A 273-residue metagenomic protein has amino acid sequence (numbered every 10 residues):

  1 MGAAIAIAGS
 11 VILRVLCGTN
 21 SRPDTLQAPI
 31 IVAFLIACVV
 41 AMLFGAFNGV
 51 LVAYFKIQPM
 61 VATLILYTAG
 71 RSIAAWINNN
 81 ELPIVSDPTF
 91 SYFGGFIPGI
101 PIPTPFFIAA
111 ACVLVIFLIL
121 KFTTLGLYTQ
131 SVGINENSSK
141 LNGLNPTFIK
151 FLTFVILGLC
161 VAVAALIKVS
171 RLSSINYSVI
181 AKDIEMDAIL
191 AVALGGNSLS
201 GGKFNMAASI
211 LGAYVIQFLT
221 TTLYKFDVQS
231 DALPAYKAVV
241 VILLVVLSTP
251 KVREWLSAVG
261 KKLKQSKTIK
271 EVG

Functional and structural regions predicted by a protein language model:
M1-A46: Membrane-embedded helix boundary and interhelical linker motif in transport proteins
A3-I7, I31-V39, V61, F106-A111 (+5 more regions): Hydrophobic alpha-helical transmembrane segments
G9-V11, C38-A41, Y67-S72, I108-L118 (+4 more regions): Hydrophobic core segments of alpha-helical transmembrane domains in multi-pass membrane transport and ion-translocation
L16-G18, T25-L26, M42-V85, I119-T124 (+1 more regions): Short loop segments and helix-boundary regions at transmembrane helix junctions of multi-pass inner-membrane proteins
P29-A37, F44-N48, G99-N176: Helix-loop-helix "hairpin" substructures at the membrane interface of multi-pass membrane proteins
I31, F55, P59-F122, I149-L152 (+2 more regions): Transmembrane helix-bundle core of multi-pass membrane transporters and related energy-transducing complexes
L141-F148, L219, L223-G273: Cytosolic-side transmembrane-helix boundaries in multi-pass membrane proteins
V161, L172, N176-A238: Transmembrane alpha-helical segments in multi-pass inner-membrane proteins
